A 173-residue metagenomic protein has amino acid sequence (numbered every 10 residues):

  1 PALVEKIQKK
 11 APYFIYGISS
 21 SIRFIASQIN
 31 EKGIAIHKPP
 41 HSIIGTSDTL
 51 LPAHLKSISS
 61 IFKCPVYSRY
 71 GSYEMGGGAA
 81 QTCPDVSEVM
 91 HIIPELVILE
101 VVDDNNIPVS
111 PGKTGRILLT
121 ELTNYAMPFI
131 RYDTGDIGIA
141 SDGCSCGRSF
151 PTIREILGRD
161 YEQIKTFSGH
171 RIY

Functional and structural regions predicted by a protein language model:
P1-Y173: Active-site glycine/GP-rich loop and adjacent strand/helix microenvironment that borders small-molecule binding pockets
